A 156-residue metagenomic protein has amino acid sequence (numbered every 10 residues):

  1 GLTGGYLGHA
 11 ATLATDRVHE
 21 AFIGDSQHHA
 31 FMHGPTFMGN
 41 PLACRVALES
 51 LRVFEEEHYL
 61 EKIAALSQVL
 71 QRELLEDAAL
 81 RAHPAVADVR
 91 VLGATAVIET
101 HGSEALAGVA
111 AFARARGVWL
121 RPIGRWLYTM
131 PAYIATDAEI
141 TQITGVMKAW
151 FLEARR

Functional and structural regions predicted by a protein language model:
G1-R156: Conserved N-terminal phosphate-binding loop of PLP-dependent enzymes in the Aspartate aminotransferase
